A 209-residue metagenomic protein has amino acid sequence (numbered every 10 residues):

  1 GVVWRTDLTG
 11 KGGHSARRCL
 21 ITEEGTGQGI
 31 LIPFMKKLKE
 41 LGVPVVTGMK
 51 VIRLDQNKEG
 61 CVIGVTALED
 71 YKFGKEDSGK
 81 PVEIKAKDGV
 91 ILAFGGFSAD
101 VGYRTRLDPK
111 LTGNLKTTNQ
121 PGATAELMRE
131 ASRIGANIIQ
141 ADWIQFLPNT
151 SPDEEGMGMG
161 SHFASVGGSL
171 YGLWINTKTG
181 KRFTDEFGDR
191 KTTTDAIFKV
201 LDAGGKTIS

Functional and structural regions predicted by a protein language model:
G1-P81, K87, V101-Y103, S151-P152: Conserved redox-cofactor binding core of oxidoreductases
L8, G12, E23-G25, D88-V90 (+6 more regions): Solvent-exposed, flexible loop/coil residues
L20-Q28, N114-P121, L173, E186-F187: Hydrophobic alpha-helical scaffolding
G25, G29, V46, K85 (+5 more regions): Conserved active-site and cofactor/substrate-binding residues in soluble primary-metabolism enzymes
T26, I63, F94-G95, Y171: Short glycine-rich loop/turn motifs that provide flexible caps or phosphate-binding loops at active sites
G48-K50, V65-D70, K87-G89, A93-F97 (+3 more regions): Fold-independent oxyanion-binding glycine-rich loops and adjacent beta-strand/coil segments at enzyme active sites
K72-E155: Glycine-rich loop(s) and the adjacent beta-strand/alpha-helix scaffold that form part
M128-E130, I134-S209: An anion/pyrophosphate-binding glycine-rich loop and adjacent beta-alpha core in soluble alpha-beta enzymes
